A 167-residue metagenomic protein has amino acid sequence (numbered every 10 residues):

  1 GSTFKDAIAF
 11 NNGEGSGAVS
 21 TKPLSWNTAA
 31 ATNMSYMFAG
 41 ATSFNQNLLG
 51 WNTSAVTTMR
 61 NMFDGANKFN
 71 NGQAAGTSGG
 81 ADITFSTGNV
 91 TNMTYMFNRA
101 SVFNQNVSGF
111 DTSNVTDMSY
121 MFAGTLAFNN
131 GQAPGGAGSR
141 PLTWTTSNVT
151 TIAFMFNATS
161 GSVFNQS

Functional and structural regions predicted by a protein language model:
G1-S167: Negatively charged
